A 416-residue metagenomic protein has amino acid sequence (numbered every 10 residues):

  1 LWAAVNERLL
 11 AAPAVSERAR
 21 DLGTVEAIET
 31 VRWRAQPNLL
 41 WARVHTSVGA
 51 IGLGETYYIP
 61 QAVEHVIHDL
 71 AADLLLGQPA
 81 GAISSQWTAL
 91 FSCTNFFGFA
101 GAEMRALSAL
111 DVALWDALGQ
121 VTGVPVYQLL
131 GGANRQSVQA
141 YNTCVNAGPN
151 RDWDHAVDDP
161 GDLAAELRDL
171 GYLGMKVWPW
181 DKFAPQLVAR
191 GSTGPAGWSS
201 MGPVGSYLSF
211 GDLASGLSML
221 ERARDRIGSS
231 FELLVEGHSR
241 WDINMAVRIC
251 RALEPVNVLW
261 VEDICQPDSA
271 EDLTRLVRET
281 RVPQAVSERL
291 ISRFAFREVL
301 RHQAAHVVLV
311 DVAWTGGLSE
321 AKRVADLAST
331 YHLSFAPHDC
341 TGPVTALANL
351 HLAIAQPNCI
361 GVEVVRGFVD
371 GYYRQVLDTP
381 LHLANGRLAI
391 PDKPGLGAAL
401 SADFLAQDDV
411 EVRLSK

Functional and structural regions predicted by a protein language model:
L1-A11: N-terminal export signals
A3-A4, G371, L377-K416: C-terminal extensions of enzymes
L9-Y57, G367-R374: Structured beta-strand/loop patches that form or line metal/cofactor-binding pockets in enzymes
S47-T122: Metal- or metallocofactor-binding catalytic centers and their adjacent structured scaffolds across diverse enzyme
G49, A71, L110, G123 (+7 more regions): Conserved, mostly hydrophobic/aromatic
H65, S85, R251, N257-W260 (+2 more regions): Shared catalytic-loop signature of beta/alpha-barrel
P125, Q139, E232, P283 (+1 more regions): Proline-centered loop/turn at the N-terminus of a beta-strand
S137, N142-T274, E279: Metal-dependent enolase-superfamily TIM-barrel catalytic cores that perform enediolate-based chemistry
